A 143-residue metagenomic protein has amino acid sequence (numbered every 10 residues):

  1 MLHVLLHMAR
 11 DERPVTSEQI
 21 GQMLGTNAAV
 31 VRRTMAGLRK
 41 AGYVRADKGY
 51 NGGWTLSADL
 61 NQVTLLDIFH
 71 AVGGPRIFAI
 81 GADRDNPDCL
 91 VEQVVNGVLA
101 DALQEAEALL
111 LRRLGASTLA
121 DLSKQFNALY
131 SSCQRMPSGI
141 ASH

Functional and structural regions predicted by a protein language model:
L2-T26: N-terminal helix-turn-helix DNA-binding core of bacterial DNA-binding proteins
A29: Key DNA-contact positions within bacterial/archaeal DNA-binding proteins
T34-A41: Basic amphipathic alpha-helical segments that dock to polyanions
A41-S57: Beta-hairpin "wing" of winged helix-turn-helix
L60-D85, L103: Conserved segment of winged-helix/HTH DNA-binding domains
D85-H143: C-terminal regulatory/oligomerization modules of transcriptional regulators
